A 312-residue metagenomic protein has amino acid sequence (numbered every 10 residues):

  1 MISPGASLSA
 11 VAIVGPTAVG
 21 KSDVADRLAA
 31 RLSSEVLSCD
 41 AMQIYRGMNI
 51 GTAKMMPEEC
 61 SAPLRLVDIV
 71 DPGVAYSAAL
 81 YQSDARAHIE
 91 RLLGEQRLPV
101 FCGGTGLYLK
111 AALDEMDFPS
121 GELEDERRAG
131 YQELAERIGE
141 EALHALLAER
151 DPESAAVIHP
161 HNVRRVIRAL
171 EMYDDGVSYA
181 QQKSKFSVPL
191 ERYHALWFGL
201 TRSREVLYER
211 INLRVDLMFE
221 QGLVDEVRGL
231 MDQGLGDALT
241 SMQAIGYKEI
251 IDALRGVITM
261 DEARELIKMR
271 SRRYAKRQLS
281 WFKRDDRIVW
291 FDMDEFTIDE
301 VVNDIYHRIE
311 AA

Functional and structural regions predicted by a protein language model:
M1-A312: Phosphate/pyrophosphate-binding catalytic cores of soluble transferases and nucleic-acid-acting enzymes
